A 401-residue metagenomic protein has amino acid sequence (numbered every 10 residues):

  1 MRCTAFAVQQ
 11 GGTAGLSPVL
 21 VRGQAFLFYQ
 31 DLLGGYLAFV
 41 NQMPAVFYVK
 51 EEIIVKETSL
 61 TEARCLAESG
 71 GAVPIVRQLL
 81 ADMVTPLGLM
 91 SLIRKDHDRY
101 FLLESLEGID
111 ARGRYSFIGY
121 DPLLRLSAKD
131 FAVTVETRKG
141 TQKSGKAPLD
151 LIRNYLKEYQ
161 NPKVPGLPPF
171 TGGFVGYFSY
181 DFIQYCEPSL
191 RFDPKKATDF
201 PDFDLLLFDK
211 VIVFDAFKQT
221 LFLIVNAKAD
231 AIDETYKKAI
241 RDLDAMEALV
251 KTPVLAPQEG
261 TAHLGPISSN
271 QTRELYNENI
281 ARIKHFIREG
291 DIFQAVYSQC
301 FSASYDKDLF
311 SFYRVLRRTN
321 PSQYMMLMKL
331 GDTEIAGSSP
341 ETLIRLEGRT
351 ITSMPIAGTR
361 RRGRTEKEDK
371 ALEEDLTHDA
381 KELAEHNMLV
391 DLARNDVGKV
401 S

Functional and structural regions predicted by a protein language model:
M1-P18, G23-A25, G35, P44: N-terminal amphipathic/hydrophobic targeting modules at extreme N-termini, encompassing cleavable Sec/SRP-type signal
T4-V8, G15-L16, L27-F28, P165-P169 (+2 more regions): Exposed boundary/loop context
T13-A14, F26, V46-V49, I183-E187 (+1 more regions): Amphipathic, positively biased hydrophobic alpha-helical segments used for protein targeting and membrane insertion
T13-A14, V40, G70, D82: Generic N-terminal simple sequence motifs
P18-L20, Q30, A380: N-terminal hydrophobic alpha-helix used for membrane targeting or insertion
Y29-D31, Y36, N41: Intrinsic-disorder-associated, low-complexity terminal segments enriched in Asp/Asn/His/Tyr and depleted of Lys/Arg
V40-I54: Short, Lys/Arg-enriched N-terminal segments with co-localized hydrophobic residues within the first ~10-30 amino acids
E52-S401: Extended alpha-helical targeting/anchoring segments, especially N-terminal organellar/secretory targeting helices
